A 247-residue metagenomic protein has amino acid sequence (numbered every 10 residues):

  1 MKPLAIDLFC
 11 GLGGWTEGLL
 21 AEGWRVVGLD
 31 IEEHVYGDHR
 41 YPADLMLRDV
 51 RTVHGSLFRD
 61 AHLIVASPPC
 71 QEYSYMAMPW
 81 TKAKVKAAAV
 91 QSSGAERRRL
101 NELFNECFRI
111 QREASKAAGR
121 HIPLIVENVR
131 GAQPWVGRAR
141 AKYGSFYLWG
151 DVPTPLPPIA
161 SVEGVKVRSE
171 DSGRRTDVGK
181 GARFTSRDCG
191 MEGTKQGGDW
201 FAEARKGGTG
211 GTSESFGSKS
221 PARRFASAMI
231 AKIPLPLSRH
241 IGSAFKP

Functional and structural regions predicted by a protein language model:
M1-P247: Conserved active-site and SAM-binding loop architecture of S-adenosyl-L-methionine-dependent nucleic-acid
